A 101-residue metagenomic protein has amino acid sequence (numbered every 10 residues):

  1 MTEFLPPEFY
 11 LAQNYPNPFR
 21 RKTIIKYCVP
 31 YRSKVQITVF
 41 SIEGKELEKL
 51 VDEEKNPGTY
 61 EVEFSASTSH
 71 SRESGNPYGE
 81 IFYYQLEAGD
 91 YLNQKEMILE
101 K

Functional and structural regions predicted by a protein language model:
M1-Y15, F19-S41, K49, E61-A66 (+1 more regions): Glycine-centered coil/turn sites that cap beta-strands in beta-rich domains
R32, P57-T59, G79-I81: Extracellular Ig-like/FN3 beta-sandwich strand-entry sites
K34, T59, L92-Q94: Short, mixed charged/polar active-site loops that provide acid/base catalysis or chelate metal/phosphate cofactors
L47-K55: Solvent-exposed serine/threonine-rich low-complexity stretches and specific carbohydrate-binding patches
T59-V62, I98: Low-complexity, Ser/Thr/Pro-rich intrinsically disordered linker/stalk segments at domain junctions
S74, Y78-K101: C-terminal tail/sorting-segment detector
